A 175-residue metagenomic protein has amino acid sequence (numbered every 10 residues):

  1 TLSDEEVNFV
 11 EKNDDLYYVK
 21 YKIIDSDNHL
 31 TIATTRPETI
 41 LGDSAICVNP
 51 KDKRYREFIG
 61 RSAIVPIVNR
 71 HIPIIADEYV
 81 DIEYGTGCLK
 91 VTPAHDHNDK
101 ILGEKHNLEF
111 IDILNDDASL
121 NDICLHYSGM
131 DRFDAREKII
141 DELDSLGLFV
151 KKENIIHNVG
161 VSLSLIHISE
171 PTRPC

Functional and structural regions predicted by a protein language model:
T1, I155-L165: A glycine-rich phosphate-binding loop feature that marks nucleotide/adenosyl-phosphate handling sites
T1-D117: NTP-handling and nucleic-acid-processing catalytic cores
E57-G60, H126-E137: A glycine-biased structural micro-motif
A63, L165-I166: Active-site cores of enzymes that catalyze phosphoryl transfer or operate on phosphate-rich substrates
K100, I140, V159: Short glycine-/small-residue-rich flexible loop motifs, especially phosphate/cofactor-binding loops
S119-I123: Short acidic beta-strand-loop surface patches of small beta-rich interaction domains
D134-I156: Phosphate/diphosphate-binding loops
H167-C175: Single conserved hydrophobic/aromatic residue that forms the stacking wall/gate of nucleotide- or nucleobase-binding
